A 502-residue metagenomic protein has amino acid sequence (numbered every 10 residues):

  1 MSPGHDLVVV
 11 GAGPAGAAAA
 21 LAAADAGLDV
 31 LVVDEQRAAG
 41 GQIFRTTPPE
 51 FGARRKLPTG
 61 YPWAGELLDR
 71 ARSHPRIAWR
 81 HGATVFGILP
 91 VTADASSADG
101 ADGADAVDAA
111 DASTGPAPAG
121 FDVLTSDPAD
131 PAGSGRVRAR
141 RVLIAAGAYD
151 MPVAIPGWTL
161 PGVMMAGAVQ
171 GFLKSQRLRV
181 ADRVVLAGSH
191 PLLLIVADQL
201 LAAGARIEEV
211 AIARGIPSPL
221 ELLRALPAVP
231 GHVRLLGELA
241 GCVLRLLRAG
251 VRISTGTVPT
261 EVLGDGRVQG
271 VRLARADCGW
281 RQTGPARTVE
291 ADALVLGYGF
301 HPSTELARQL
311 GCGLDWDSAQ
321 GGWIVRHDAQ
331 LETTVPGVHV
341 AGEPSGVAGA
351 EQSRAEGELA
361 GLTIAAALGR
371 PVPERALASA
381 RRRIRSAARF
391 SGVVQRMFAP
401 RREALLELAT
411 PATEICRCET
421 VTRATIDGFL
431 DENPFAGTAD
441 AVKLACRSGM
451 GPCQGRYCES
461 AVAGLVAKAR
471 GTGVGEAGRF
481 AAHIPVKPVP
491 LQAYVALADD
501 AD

Functional and structural regions predicted by a protein language model:
M1-R417, V421-P434, T438-C446, M450-P452 (+2 more regions): Residues forming the flavin
